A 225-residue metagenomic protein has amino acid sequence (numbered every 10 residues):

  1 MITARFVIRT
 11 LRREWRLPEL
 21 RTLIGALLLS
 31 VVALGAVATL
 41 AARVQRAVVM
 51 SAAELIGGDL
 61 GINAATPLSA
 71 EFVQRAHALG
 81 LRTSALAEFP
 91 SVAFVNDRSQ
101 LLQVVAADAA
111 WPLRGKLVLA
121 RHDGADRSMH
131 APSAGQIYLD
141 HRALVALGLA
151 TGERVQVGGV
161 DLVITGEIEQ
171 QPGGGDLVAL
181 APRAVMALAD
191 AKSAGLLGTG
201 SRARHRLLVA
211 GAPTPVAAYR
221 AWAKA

Functional and structural regions predicted by a protein language model:
I2-A225: Membrane transport/envelope proteins' first extracytoplasmic loop
